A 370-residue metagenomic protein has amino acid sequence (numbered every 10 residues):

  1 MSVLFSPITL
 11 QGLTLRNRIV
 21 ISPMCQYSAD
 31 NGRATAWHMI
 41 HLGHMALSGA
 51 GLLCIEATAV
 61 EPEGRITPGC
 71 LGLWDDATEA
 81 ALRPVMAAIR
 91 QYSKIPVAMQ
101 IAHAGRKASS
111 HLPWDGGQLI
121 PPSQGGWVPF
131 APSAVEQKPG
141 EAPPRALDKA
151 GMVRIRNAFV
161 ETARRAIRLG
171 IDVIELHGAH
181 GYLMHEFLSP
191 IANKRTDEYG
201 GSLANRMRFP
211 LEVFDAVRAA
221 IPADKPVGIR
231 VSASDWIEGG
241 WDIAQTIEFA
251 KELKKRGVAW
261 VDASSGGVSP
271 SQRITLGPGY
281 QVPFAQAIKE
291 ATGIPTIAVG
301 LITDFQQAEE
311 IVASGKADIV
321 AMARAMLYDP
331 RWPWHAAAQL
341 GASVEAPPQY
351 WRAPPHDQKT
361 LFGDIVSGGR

Functional and structural regions predicted by a protein language model:
M1-R370: Flavin-dependent oxidoreductase catalytic cores
